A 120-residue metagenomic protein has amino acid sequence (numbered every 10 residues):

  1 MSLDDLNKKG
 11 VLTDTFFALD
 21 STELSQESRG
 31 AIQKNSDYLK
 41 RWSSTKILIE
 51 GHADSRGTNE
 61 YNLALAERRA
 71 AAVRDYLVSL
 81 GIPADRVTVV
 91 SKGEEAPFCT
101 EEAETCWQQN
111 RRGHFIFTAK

Functional and structural regions predicted by a protein language model:
M1-K46, K120: Periplasmic peptidoglycan-binding/tethering modules of Gram-negative envelope proteins
E50-K120: Periplasmic OmpA-like peptidoglycan-binding domain that tethers envelope proteins to the cell wall
